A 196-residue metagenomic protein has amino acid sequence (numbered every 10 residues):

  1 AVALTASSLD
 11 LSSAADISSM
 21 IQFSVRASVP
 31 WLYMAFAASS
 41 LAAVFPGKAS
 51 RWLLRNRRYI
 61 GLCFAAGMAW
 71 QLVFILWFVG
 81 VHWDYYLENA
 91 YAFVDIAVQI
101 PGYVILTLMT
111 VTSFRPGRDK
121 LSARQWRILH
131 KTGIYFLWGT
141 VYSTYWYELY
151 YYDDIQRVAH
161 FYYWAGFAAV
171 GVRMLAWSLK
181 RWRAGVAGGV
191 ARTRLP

Functional and structural regions predicted by a protein language model:
A1-P196: Membrane-embedded alpha-helical bundles that constitute the cytochrome b-like, heme-associated redox core of multi-pass
